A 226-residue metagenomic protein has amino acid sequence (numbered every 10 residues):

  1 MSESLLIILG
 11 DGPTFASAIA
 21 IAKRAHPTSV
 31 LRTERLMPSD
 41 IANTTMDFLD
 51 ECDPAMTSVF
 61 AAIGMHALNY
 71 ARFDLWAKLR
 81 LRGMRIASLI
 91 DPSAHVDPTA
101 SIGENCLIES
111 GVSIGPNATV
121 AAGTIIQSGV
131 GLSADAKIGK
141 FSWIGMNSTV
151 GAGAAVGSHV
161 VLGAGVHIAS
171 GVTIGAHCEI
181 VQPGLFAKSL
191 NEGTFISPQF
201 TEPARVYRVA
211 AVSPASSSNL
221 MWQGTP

Functional and structural regions predicted by a protein language model:
M1-D91, Y207-P226: Terminal amphipathic alpha-helical/low-complexity segments used for targeting or macromolecular assembly
T33, M37, D74, G139-K140 (+3 more regions): Residue-level detector of alpha-helical recognition elements and their boundaries
P38-S39, H95-V96, T194: Short secondary-structure capping/turn micro-motifs that flank functional sites
T45-F48, F73-D74, A94, V130 (+3 more regions): A generic local structural motif
D50-G131, A136, F141: Extended, small-residue-rich solenoid/repeat segments and analogous flexible loops that form exposed scaffolds
G145-P226: Glycine-rich hexapeptide-repeat left-handed beta-helix
